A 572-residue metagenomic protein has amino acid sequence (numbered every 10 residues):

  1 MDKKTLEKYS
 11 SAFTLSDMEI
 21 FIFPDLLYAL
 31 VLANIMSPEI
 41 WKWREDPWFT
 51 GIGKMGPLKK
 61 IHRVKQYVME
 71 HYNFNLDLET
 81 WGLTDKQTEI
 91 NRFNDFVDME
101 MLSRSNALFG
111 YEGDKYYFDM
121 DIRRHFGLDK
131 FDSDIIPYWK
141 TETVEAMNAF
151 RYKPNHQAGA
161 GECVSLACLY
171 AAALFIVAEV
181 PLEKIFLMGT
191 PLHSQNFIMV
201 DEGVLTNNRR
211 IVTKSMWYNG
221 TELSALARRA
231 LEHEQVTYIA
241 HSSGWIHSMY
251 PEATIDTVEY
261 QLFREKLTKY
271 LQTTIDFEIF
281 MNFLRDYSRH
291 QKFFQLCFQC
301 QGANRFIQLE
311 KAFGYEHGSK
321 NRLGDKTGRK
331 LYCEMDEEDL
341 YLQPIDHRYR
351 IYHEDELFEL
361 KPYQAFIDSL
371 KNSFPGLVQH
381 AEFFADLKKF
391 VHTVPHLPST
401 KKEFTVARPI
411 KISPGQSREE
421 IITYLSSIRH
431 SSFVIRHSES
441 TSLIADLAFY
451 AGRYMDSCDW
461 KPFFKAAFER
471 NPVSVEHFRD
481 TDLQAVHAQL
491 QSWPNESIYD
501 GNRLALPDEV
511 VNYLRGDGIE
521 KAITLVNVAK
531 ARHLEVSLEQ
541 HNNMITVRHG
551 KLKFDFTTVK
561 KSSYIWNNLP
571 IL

Functional and structural regions predicted by a protein language model:
M1-F433, H437-L572: A structural boundary/capping signal
